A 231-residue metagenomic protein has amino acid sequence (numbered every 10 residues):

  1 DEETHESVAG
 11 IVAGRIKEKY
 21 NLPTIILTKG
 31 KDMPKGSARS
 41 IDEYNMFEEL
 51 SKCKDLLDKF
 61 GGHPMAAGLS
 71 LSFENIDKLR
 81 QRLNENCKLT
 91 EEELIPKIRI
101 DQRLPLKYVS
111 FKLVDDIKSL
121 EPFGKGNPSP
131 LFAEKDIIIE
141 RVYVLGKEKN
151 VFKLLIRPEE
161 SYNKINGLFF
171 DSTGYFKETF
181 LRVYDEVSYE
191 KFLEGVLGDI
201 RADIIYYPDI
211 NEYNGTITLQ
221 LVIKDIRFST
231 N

Functional and structural regions predicted by a protein language model:
D1, L27-K29, R103, F170: Conserved beta-strand termini and adjacent loop/short-helix elements that scaffold enzyme active sites in alpha/beta
D1-G14: Flexible, glycine/threonine-enriched loop-and-boundary segments that flank and lead into catalytic domains of large
E6, M33, K107: Short, active-site-adjacent cap segments at secondary-structure transitions
R15-N21: Hydrophobic/aromatic-rich, well-ordered segments within soluble, folded domains that form packed cores
E18, R39-N231: Acidic, two-metal ion nucleic-acid-processing modules in DNA metabolism proteins
P23-I26, L56-L57: A short linear hydrophobic-aromatic micro-motif
I25-S40: Short glycine-cluster motifs
